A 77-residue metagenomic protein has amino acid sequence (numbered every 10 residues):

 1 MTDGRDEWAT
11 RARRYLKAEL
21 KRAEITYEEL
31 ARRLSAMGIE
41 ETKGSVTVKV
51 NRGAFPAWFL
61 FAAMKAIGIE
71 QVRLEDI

Functional and structural regions predicted by a protein language model:
M1-T26, R32, V72: A short, Lys/Arg-rich alpha-helix, primarily the initiator
E19, K49, I77: Residues in the recognition helix of alpha-helical DNA-binding motifs
R33, M37, A66: Residues within the alpha-helical elements of helix-turn-helix
A36-A54: Recognition helix of helix-turn-helix/homeodomain-like DNA-binding domains that insert into the DNA major groove
F55-R73: DNA major-groove recognition helix of helix-turn-helix/homeodomain DNA-binding modules
